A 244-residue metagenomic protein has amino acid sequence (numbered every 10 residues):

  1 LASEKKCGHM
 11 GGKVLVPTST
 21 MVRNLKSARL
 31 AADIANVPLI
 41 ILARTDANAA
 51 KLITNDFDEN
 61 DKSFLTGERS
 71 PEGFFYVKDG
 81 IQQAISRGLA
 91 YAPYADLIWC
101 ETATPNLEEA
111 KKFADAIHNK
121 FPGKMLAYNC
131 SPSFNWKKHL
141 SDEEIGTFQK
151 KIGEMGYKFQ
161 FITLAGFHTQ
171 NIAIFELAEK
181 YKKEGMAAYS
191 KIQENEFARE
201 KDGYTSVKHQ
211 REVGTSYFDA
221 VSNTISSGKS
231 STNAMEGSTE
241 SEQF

Functional and structural regions predicted by a protein language model:
L1-F161, I174-F175, E179, T215-F244: Alpha/beta enzyme core
I117, A178-E179, K183-M186, Y204: Alpha-helix boundary/capping detector
I162-F167: Short acidic/histidine-rich active-site segments
G185-E236: Flexible C-terminal active-site loop/helix
